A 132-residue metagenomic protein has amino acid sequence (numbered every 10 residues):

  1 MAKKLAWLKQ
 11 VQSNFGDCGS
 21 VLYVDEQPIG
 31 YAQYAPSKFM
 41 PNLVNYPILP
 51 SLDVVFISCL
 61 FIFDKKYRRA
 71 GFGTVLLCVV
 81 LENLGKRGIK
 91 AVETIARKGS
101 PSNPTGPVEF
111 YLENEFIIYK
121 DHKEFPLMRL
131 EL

Functional and structural regions predicted by a protein language model:
M1-G19, V24-D25: Active-site rim helix/loop that mediates acceptor-substrate recognition in acyltransferases
A6-Q10, V44-P47, E115-F116: Short, P/G- and charge-enriched loop/turn segments at secondary-structure junctions
D17, Y23, P28-F61, Y67 (+1 more regions): Conserved acyl-donor/pantetheine-binding loop and adjacent beta-alpha core of acyl/acetyltransferases and related
E26, K98-G99, F125: Conserved beta-strand edge residues that scaffold enzyme active sites
A35, F63, I95, H122: Conserved residues at the C-terminal ends of beta-strands
I62, R68-G85: Conserved acetyl-CoA-binding loop-helix of GNAT-fold acetyltransferases
L77, L84-P101: Conserved GNAT acetyl-CoA-binding A-motif
N103-V108, L112-N114, Y119-L132: C-terminal "cap" of GNAT-fold acetyltransferases
